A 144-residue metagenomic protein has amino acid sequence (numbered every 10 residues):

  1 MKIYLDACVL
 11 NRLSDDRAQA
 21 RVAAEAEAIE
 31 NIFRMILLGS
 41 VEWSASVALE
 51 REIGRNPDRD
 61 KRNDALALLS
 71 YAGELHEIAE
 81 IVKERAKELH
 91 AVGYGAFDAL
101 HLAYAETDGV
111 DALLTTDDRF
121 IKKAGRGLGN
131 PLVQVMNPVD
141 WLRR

Functional and structural regions predicted by a protein language model:
K2, D16-A26, A91, E106-R144: Acidic, PIN/NYN-like endoribonuclease modules and their adjacent C-terminal/linker elements
Y4-P57, S70, L75, P138-V139: PIN/NYN-family metal-dependent endoribonuclease catalytic core
V9, L49, V82, L100-H101 (+1 more regions): Alpha-helix capping/helix-boundary segments
R51-E52, I81-R85, P138-R144: A short acidic, often aromatic-flanked loop/helix-cap motif at beta-alpha or helix-coil junctions that lines enzyme
R59-L68, K123-L128: Short, aromatic/basic amphipathic alpha-helical patches
R62-E80, K87: Helix-adjacent hinge/juxtasegments
E77, A96-A99, T115: Short beta-strand scaffold positions
Y94-H101, V110: Mid-chain, well-packed structural core segment of small domains
